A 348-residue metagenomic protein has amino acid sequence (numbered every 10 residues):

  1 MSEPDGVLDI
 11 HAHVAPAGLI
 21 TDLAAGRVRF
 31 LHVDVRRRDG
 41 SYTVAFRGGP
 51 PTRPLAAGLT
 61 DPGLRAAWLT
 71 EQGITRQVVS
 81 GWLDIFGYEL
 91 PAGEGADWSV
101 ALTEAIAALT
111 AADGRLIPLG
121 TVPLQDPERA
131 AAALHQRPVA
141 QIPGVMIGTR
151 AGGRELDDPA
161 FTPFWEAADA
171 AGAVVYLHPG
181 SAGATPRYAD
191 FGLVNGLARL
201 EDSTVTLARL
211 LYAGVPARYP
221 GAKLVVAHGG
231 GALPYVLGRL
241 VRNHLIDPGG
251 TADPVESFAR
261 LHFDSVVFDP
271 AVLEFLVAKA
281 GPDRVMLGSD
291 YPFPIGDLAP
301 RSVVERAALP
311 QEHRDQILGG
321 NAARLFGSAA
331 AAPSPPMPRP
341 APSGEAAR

Functional and structural regions predicted by a protein language model:
S2-I10, A17-R76, E104, A108-A111 (+7 more regions): Mid-to-C-terminal alpha-helical segments outside catalytic/metal-binding sites
L8-I10, Q77-V79, I117-G120, V145-I147 (+4 more regions): Hydrophobic faces of well-ordered beta-strands that scaffold small-molecule active sites in alpha/beta enzyme cores
H13, R150-A151, G180-S181, G230 (+1 more regions): Catalytic metal-binding/acid-base residues of hydrolase active sites
H13-A57, G183-E201, L240-F258: Active-site gating loops and adjacent loop-to-helix segments of metal-dependent hydrolytic enzymes
T75-T206, A346: Active-site gating/metal-coordination segments in enzymes
I147, G192-T204, A217-R218, L224-G230 (+2 more regions): Active-site core of metal-dependent hydrolases
L211-G214, R218-E256: Aromatic-lined glycan-binding groove of carbohydrate-active enzymes
